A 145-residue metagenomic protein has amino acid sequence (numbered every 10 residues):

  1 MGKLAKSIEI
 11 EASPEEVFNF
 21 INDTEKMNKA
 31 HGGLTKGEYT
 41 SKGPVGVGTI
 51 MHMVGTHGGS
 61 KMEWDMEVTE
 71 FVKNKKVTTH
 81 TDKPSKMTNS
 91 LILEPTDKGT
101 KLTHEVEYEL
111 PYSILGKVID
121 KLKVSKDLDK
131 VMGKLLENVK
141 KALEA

Functional and structural regions predicted by a protein language model:
M1-S41, N138-K141: Hydrophobic ligand-binding cavity/cleft-lining segments
K3, P95-K98, K117-I119: Extended beta-strand/beta-hairpin segments
N28, G43, H52-T103, E107-E109 (+1 more regions): Hydrophobic-ligand binding "helix-grip"
Y108-A145: A conserved amphipathic terminal alpha-helix motif
